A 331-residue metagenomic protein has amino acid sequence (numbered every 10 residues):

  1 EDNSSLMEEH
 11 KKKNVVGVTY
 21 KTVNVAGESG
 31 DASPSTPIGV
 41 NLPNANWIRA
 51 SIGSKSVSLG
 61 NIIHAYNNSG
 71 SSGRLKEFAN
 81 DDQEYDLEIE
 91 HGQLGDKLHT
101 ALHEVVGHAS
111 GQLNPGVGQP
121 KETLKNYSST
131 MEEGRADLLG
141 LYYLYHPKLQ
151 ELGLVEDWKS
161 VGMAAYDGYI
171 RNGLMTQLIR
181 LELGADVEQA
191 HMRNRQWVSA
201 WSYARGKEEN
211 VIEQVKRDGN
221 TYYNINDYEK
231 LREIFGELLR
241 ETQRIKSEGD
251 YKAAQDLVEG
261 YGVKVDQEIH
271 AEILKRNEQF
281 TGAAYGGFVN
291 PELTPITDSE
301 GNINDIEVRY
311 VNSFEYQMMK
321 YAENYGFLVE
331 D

Functional and structural regions predicted by a protein language model:
E1-D86, G92: Contiguous, non-catalytic segments that form substrate-binding/exosite surfaces or channel walls
E1-P37, V215-D331: Non-catalytic terminal regions of proteins
S5-H10, G118-T123, L149-D167, A253-V258: Short, glycine/acidic-rich hinge or "gate" loops at secondary-structure transitions that mediate conformational
G70-D82, E104-Q119: Active-site-adjacent bridging/hinge elements
G95-Q112, A136-D137, L141: Active-site recognition of the HExxH zinc-binding catalytic motif
G111-G134: Post-HEXXH active-site segment of zinc metalloproteases
S129-H146: An active-site-proximal "capping" alpha-helix that borders the catalytic cofactor pocket
L141-I245, Y251: Long, well-structured alpha-helical subdomains associated with metal-dependent extracellular/ecto-lumenal hydrolases
